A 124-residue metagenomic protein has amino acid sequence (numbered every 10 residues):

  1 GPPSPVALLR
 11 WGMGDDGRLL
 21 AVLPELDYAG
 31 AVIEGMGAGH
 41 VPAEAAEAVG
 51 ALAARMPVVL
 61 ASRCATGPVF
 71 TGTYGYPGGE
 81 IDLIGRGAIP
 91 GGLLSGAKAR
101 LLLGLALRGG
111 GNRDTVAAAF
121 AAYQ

Functional and structural regions predicted by a protein language model:
P3, R10-M13, P24-L26, G30-Q124: Active-site catalytic microenvironments in core metabolic enzymes, especially phosphate/sugar-handling
R18-L19: Short acidic active-site motifs
